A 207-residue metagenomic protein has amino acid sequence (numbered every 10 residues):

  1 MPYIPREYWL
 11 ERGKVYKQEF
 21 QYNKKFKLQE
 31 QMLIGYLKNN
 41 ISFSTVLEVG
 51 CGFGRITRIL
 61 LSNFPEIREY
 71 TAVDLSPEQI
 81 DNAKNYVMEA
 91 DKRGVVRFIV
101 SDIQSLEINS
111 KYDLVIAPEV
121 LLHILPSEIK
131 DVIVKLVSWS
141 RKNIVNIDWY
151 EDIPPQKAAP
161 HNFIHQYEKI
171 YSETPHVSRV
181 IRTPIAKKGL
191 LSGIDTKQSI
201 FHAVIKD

Functional and structural regions predicted by a protein language model:
M1-E107, I124-D207: Class I (Rossmann-like) S-adenosyl-L-methionine-dependent methyltransferase catalytic domain, capturing the SAM-binding
I116: A conserved beta-strand element that flanks and buttresses the S-adenosyl-L-methionine
E119-H123: Short catalytic micro-motifs in class I SAM-dependent methyltransferases
